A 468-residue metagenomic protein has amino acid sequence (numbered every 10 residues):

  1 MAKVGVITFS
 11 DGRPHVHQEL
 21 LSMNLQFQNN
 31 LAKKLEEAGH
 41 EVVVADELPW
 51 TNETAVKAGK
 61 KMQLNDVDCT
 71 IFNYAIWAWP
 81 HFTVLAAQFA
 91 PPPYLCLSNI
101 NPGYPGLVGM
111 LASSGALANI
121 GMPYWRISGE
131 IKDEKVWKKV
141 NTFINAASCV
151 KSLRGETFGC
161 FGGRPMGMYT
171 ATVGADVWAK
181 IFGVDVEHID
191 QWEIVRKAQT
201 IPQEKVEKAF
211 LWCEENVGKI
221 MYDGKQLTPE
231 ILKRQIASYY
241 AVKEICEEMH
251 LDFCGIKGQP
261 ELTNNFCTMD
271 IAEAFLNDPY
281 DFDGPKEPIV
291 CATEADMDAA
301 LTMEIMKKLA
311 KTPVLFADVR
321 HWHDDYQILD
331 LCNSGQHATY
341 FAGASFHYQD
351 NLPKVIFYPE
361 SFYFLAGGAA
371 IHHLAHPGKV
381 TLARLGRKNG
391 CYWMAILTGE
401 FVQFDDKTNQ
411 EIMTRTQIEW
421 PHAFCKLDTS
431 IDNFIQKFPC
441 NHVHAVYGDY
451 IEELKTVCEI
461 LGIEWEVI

Functional and structural regions predicted by a protein language model:
M1-I120, S128-S148, G155-G159, R164-M168 (+2 more regions): Metallocofactor- and cofactor-centric catalytic cores in central/energy metabolism, strongly enriched
M110-N119, R126, D283-A295: Short beta-strand elements at the ligand-binding edges of bilobed clamshell
I127-I131, D318-H321: Short, surface-exposed recognition loops or helix-turn segments adjacent to catalytic cores
A198, C332-L374: Active-site rim beta-loop-alpha module in soluble metabolic enzymes
L211, N216-L309: Long, internal scaffold/assembly segments composed of regular secondary structure
I256-T263, D318-G335: A glycine-rich phosphate-binding loop feature that marks nucleotide/adenosyl-phosphate handling sites
K307, K311-T312, I463: Short, well-ordered loop/turn and helix-capping segments at boundaries between secondary-structure elements and domains
F357-I468: Extended hydrophobic packing segments that form well-structured cores
